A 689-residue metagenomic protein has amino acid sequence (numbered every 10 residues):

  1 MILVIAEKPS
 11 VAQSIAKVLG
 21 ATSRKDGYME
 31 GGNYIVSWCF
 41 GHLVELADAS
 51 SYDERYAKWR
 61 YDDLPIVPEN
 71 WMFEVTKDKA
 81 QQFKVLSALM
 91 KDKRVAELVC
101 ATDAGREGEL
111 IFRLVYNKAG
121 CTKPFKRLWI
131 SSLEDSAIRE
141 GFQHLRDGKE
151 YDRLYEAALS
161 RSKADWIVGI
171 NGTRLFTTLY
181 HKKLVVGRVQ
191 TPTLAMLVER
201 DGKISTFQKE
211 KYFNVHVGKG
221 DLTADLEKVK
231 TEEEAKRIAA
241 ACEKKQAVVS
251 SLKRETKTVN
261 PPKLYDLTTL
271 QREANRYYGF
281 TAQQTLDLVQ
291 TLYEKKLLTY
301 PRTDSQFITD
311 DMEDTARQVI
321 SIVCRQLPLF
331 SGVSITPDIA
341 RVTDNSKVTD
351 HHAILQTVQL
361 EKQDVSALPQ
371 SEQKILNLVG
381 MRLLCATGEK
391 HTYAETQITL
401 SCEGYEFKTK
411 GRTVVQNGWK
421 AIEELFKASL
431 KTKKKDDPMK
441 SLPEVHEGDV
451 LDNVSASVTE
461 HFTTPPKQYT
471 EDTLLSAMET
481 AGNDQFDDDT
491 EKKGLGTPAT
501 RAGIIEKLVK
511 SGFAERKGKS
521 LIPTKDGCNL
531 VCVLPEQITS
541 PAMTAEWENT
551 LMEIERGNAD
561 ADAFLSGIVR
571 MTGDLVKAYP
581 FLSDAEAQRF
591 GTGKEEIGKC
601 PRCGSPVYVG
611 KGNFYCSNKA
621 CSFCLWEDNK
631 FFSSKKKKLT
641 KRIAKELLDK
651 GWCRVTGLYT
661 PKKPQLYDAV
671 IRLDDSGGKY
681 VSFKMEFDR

Functional and structural regions predicted by a protein language model:
M1, A101-A104, H181-K183, R254-K263 (+3 more regions): Conserved short loop/turn motifs at secondary-structure junctions
M1-S162, W166, P465: Intrinsically disordered, low-complexity regulatory segments
I2-L3, M90, K118, T173 (+3 more regions): Basic, low-complexity terminal or inter-domain segments flanking catalytic cores
P9-A16, N33-V36, F40, T76-S87 (+18 more regions): Amphipathic alpha-helical transducer elements in NTP-driven molecular machines
K93, D135-V217, R254-T258: C-terminal or mid-to-C-terminal helical accessory/interaction module adjacent to the motor/catalytic core
D221-T223, K253-R254, C324: Phosphate-rich ligand and nucleic-acid binding surfaces
E232-Y265, Q271, A542: Metal- or metallocofactor-binding catalytic centers and their adjacent structured scaffolds across diverse enzyme
